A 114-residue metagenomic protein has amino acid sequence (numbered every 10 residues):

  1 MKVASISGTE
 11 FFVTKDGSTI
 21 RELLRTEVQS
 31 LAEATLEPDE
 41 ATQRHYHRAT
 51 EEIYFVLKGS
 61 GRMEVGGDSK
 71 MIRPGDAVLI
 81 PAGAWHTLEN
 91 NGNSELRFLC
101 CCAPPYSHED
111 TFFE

Functional and structural regions predicted by a protein language model:
M1-S30, Q43, T111-E114: A short, N-terminal "cap"/entry segment at the start of jelly-roll beta-barrel domains of the cupin/DSBH fold
E27, P38, A49, D68 (+2 more regions): A generic "binding-loop/recognition-motif" signal
A32-H47: Conserved short histidine dyad/triad with adjacent acidic residue
A34, Y54, V78: Conserved GNAT-family N-acetyltransferase fold
A41-Q43, R62, V78, A82-L88: Histidine-centered metal-chelating micro-motifs
A49-E51, V56-G61: Glycine- and acidic-residue-biased ligand/ion/polar-headgroup-sensing regions
D68-A82: Short acidic-glycine-tyrosine-enriched beta hairpin
A82-H108: Ligand-binding loop in jelly-roll beta-barrel domains
